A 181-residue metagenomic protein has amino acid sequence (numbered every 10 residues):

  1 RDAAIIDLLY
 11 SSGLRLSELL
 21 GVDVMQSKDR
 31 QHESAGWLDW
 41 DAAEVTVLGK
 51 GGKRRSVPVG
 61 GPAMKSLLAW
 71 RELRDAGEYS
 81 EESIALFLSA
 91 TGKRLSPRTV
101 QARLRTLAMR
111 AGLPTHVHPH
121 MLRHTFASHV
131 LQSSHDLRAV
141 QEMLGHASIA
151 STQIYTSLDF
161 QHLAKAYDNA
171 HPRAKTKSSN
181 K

Functional and structural regions predicted by a protein language model:
R1-K181: Conserved catalytic core of the tyrosine transesterase superfamily
